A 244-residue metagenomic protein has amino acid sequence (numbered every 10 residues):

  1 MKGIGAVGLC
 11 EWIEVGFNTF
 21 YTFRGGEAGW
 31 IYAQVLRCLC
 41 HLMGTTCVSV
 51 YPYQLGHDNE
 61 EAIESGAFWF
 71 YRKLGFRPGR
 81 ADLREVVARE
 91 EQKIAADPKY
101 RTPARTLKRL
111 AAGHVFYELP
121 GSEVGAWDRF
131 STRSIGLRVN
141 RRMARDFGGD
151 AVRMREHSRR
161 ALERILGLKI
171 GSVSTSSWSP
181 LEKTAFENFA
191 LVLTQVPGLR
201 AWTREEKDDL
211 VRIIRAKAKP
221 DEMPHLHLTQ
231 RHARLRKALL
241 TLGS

Functional and structural regions predicted by a protein language model:
M1-R24, R37-M43, E182, A190 (+1 more regions): A conserved beta-strand-loop-helix scaffold within acyl/acetyltransferase catalytic domains
F17, V48-S49: A generic structural signal for ordered alpha-helices
G25-W30: A short glycine-leucine-enriched loop at secondary-structure breakpoints that most characteristically corresponds
I31-C47, L55: Conserved acyl-CoA
S49-S244: Terminal substrate-recognition subdomain of acyl/acetyltransferases
